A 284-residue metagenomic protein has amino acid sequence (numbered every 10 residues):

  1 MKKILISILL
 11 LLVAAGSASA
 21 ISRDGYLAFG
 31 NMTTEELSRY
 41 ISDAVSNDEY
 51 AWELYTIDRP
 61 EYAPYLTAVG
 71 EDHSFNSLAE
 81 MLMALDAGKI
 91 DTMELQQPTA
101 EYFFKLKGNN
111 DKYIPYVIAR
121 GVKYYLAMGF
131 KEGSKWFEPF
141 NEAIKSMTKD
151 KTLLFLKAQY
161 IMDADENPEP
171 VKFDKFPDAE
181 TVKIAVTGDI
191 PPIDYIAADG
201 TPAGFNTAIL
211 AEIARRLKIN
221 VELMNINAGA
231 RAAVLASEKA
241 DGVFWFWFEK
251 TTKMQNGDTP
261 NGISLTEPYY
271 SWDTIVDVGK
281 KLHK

Functional and structural regions predicted by a protein language model:
I4-A14: Sec-dependent N-terminal signal peptides
L11, A100, E249-K250: Residue-level marker for beta-strand->alpha-helix junctions and adjacent short loops that shape enzyme
G16-A20: Sec/Tat signal peptide C-region and signal peptidase I cleavage site
I21-T92, Q96, W136, F176-M254: Extracytoplasmic small-molecule ligand-binding "clamshell" domains of the periplasmic binding protein/Venus flytrap
R23-A28, Q97, K105-N141, K175 (+2 more regions): Periplasmic-binding protein-like
R23-Y26, G30-E35, I41, T56 (+4 more regions): Extended ligand-binding regions for polar small-molecule ligands
A158-T181: Pro/Ala/Gly-rich low-complexity, hydrophilic intrinsically disordered segments
